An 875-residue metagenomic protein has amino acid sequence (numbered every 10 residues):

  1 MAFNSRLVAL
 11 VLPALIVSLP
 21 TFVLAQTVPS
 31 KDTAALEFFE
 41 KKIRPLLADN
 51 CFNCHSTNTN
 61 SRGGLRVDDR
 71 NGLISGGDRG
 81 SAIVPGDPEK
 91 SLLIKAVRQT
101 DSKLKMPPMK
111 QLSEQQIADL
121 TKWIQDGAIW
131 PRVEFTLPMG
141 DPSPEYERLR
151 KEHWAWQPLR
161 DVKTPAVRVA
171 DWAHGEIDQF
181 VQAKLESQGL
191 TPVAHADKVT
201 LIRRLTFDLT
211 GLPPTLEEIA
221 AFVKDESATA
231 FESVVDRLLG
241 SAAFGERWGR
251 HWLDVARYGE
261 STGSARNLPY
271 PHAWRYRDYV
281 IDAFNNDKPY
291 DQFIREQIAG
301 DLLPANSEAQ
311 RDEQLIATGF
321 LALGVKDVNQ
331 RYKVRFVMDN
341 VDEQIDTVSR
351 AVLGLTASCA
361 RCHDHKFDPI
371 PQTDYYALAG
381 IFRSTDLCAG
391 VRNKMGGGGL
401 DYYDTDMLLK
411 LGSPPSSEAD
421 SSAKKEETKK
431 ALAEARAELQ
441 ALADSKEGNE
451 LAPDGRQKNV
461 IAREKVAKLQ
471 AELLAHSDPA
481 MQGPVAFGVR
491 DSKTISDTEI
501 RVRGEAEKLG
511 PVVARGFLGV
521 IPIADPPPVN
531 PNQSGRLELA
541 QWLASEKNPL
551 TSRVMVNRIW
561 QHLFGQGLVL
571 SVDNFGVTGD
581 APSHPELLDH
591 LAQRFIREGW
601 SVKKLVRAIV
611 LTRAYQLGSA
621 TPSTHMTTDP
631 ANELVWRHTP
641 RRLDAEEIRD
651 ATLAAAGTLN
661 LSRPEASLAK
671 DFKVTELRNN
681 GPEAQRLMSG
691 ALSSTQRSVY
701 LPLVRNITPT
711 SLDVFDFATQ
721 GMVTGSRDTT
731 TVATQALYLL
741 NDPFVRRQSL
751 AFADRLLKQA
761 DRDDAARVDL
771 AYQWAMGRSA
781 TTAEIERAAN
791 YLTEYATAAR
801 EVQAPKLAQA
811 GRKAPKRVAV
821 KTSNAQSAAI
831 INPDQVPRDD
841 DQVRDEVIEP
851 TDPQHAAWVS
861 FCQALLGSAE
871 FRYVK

Functional and structural regions predicted by a protein language model:
M1-R6: N-terminal secretory signal peptides that target proteins for export/translocation
A9-T21: Bacterial N-terminal signal peptides
L24-T121, W130-A183, S187, V199-R204 (+9 more regions): Solvent-exposed helix-loop boundary motif
L47, V348, V352-S358: Short metal-coordination and nucleic-acid-contact micro-motifs, chiefly zinc-binding Cys/His arrays
R168-A243, R257-S307, D368-P369, A419-S693 (+5 more regions): Primarily short, surface-exposed interaction patches in extracytoplasmic proteins
L253-V255, G259-P271, Y276, L302-V337 (+1 more regions): Beta-propeller blade termini and top-face loops
F861: Globin-like tetrapyrrole-binding proteins
